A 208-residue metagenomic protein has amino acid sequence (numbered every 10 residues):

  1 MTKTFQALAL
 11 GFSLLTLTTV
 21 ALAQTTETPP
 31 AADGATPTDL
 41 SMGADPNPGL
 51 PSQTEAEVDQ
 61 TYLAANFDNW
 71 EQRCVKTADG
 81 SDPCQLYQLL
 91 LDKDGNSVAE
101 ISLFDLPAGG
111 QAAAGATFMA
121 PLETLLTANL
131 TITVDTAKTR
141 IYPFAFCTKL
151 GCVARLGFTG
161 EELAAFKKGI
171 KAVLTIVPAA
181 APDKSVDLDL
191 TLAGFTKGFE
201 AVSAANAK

Functional and structural regions predicted by a protein language model:
M1-T25: Sec-dependent N-terminal signal peptides
T4, Q24-K208: A generic "folded-domain core" signal
